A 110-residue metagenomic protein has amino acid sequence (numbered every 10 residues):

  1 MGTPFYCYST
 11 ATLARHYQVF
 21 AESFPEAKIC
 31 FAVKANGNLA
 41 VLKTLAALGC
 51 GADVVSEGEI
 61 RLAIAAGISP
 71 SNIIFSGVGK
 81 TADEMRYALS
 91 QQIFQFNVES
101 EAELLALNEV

Functional and structural regions predicted by a protein language model:
M1-V110: A charged N-terminal "starter" segment
